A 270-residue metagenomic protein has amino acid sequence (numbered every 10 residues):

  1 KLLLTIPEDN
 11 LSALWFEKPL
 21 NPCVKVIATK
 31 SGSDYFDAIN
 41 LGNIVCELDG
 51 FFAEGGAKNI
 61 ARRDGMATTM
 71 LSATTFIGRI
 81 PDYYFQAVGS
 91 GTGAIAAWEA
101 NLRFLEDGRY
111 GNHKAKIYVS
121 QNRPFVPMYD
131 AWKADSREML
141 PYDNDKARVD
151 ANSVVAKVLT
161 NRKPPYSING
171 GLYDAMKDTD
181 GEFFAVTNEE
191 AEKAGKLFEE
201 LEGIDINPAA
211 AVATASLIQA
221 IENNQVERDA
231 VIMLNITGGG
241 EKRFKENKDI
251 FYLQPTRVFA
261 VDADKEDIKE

Functional and structural regions predicted by a protein language model:
K1, L11-W15, R63, S90-W98 (+2 more regions): Short glycine/serine/threonine-rich phosphate/pyrophosphate-binding segments that cradle anionic phosphate groups
L2-I80, R148-Y173: Small/polar-residue-rich loop-to-helix segments that shape phosphate-bearing ligand pockets
E17, Y35-G50, R103-K114, Y118-D205 (+1 more regions): Active-site/ligand-binding loops adjacent to catalytic centers
K58-I60, V88-T92, V119-V126, L159 (+4 more regions): Glycine-rich beta-alpha junction loops
R62-E99, E106-G108: Glycine-rich ThDP/TPP pyrophosphate-binding loop and its adjacent helix/strand module within ThDP-dependent enzymes
Q86-G89, A115, M176, E192-K196 (+2 more regions): Substrate-binding/catalytic subdomain of NAD(P)-dependent oxidoreductase enzymes
T214-E270: Catalytic phosphate/nucleotide-handling subdomain of diverse soluble enzymes
